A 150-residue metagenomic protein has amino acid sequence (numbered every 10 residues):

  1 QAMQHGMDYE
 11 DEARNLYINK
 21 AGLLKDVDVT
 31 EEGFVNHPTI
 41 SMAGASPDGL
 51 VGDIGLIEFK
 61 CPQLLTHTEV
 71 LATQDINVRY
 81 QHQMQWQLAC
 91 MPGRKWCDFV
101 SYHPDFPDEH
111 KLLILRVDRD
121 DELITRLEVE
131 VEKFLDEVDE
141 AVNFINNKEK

Functional and structural regions predicted by a protein language model:
Q1-K150: Accessory terminal regions of nucleic-acid processing enzymes
